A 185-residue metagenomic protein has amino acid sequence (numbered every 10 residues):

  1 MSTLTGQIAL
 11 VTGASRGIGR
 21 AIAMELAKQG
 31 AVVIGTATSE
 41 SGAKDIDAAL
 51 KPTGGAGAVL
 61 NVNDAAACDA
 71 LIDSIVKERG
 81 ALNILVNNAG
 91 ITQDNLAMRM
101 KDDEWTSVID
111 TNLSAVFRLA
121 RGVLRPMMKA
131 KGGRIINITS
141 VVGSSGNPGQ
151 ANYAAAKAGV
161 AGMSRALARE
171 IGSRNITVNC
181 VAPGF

Functional and structural regions predicted by a protein language model:
I8, S15-R16: Conserved glycine-rich cofactor-binding loop
Q29-D45: Conserved glycine-rich Rossmann-like NAD(P)H-binding loop of the short-chain dehydrogenase/reductase
L96-A97, K101-I109, I135: Substrate-binding pocket helix/loop in short-chain dehydrogenase/reductase
M98, S145-A151, S173-R174: Active-site loop immediately N-terminal to the catalytic Tyr-X3-Lys motif of short-chain dehydrogenase/reductase
A120, A156, S164: Active-site helix of classical SDR
R125, R169-S173: Alpha-helical segment proximal to the catalytic Tyr-Lys
S140: Residue(s) in the substrate-gating loop at a strand-loop-helix junction that position the organic substrate next
